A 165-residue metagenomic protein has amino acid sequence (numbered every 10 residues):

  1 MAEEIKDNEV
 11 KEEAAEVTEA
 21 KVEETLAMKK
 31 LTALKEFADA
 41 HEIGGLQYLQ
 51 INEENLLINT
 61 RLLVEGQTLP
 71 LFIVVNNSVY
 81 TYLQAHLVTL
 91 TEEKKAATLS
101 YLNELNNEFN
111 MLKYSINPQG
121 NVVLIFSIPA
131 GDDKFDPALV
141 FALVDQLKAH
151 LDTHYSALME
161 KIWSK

Functional and structural regions predicted by a protein language model:
M1-P70: Charge-rich, low-complexity N-terminal segments
M28, E92, A96, K134-F141: Ordered, soluble secondary-structure elements with a strong preference for glycine-centered loop motifs and nearby
Y48-N55, N77, S115-G120: Short, ordered beta-strand-loop transition motifs
L62-V88: Long, continuous compositionally biased terminal/linker segments
Y82-V123: Short, internal acidic amphipathic alpha-helical interface segments that mediate docking to partner proteins
M111-F141, D145: Well-ordered alpha/beta subsegment
M159-K165: Short, highly charged C-terminal tails/helix-capping segments
